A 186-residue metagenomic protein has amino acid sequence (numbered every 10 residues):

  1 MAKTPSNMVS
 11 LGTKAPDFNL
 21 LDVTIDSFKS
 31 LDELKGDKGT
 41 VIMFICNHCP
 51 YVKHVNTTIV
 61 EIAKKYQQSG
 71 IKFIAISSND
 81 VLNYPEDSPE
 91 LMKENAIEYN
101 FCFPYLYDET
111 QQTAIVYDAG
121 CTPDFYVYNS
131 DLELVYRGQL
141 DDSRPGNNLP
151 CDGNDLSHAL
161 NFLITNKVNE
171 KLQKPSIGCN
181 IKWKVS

Functional and structural regions predicted by a protein language model:
M1-I164, V168-Q173, N180-W183: Chalcogenol-based redox active-site neighborhoods
